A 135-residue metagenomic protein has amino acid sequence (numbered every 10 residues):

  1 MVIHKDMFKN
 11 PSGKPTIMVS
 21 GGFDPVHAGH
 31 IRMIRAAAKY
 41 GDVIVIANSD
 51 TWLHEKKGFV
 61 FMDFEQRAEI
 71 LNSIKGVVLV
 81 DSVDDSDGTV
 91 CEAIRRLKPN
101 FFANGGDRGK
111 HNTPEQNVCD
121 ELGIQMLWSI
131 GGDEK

Functional and structural regions predicted by a protein language model:
M1-K135: Nucleotidyltransferase catalytic core that binds NTPs
